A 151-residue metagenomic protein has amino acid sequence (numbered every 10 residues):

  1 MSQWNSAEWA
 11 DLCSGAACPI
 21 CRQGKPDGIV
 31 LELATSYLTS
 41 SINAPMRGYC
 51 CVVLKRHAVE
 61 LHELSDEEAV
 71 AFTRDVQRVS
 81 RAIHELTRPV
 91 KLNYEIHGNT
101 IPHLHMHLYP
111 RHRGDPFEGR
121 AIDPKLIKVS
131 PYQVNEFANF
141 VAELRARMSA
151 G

Functional and structural regions predicted by a protein language model:
M1-G151: HIT superfamily nucleotide-processing domains
